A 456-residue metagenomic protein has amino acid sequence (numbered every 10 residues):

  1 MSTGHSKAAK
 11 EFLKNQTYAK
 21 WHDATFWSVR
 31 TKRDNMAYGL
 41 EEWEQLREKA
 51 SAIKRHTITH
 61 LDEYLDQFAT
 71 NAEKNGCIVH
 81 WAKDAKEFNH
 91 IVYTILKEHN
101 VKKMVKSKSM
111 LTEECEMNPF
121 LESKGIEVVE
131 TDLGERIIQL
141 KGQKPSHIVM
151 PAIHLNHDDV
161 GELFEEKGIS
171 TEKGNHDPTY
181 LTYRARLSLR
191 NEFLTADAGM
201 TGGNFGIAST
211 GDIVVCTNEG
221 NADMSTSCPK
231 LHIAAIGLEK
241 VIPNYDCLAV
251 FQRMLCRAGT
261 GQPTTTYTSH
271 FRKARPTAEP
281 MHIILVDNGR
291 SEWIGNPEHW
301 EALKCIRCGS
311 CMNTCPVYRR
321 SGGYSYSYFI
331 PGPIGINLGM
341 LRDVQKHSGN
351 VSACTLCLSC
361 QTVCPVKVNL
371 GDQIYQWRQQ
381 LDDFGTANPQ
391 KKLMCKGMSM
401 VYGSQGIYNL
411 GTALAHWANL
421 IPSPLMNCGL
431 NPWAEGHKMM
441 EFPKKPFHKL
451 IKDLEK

Functional and structural regions predicted by a protein language model:
M1, H5-T25, G39, M394-K456: Intrinsic disorder at enzyme termini
M1-E298: The feature marks the mature, well-folded catalytic cores of soluble enzymes
D84, C311, N369-L370: Helix N-cap / loop-to-helix initiation motif
R275-A302, Y318-N427, E435: Ferredoxin-type iron-sulfur electron-transfer modules in oxidoreductases and energy-metabolism complexes
C305: Phosphate-binding glycine-rich loops and their immediate beta-loop-alpha structural context
C308-M312, C357: Extended amphipathic alpha-helical segments enriched in small hydrophobics
